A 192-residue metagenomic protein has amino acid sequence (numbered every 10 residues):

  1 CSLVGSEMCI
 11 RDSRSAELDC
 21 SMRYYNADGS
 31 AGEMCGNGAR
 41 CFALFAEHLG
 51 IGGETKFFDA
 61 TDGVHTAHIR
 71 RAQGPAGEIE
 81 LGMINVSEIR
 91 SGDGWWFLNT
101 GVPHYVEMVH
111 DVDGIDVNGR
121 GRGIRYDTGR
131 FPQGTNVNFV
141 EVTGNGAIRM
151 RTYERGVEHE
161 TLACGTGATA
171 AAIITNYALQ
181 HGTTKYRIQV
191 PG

Functional and structural regions predicted by a protein language model:
C1-G5, C9-I10: Single conserved hydrophobic/aromatic residue that forms the stacking wall/gate of nucleotide- or nucleobase-binding
D12-S13, A67-I69, V140: A structural signal for short hydrophobic beta-strand segments in well-ordered beta-sheet cores
A27-N99, T169, I173-G192: Acidic, low-complexity central loop/insert segments
S30-E33, Y153-L162: Short pre-catalytic strand/loop immediately N-terminal to key active-site residues, enriched for Gly-Thr
G36, G101, V140, G165: Residue-level signal for inorganic ion chemistry
D93-I115: Internal active-site segments that recognize and position negatively charged phosphoryl groups and nucleotide moieties
H110-V157: A mid-sequence, solvent-exposed acidic-amphipathic segment
